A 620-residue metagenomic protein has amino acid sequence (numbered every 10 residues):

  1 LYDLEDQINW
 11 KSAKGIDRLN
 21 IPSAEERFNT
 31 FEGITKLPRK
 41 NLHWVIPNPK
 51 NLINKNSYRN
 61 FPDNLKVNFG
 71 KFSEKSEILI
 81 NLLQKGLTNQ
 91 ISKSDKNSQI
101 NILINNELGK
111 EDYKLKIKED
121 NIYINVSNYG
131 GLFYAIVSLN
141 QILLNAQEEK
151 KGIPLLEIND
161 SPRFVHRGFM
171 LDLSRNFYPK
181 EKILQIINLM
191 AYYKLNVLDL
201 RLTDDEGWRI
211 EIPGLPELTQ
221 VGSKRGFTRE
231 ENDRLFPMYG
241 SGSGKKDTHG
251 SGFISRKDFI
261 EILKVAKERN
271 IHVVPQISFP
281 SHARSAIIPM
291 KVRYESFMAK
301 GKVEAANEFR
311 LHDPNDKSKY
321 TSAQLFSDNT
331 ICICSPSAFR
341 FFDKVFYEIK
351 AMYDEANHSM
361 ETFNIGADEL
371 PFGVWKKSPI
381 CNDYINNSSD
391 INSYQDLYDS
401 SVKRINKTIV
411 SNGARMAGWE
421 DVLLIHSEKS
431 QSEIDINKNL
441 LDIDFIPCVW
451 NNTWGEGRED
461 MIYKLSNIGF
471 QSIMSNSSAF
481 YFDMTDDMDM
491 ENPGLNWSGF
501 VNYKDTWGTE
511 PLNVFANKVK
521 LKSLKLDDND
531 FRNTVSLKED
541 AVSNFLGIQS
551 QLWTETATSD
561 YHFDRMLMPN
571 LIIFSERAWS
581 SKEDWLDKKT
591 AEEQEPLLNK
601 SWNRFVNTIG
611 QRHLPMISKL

Functional and structural regions predicted by a protein language model:
L1-V165, M416-S432, R604-L614, S618-L620: Acidic, contiguous N-terminal accessory segments
S73-I78, Y129-F133, F177-E181, F253-K257 (+6 more regions): Soluble non-cytosolic domains of exported or imported proteins
K75-S76, F177-P179, D205-E211, P280-A286 (+5 more regions): Flexible loop/turn segments at secondary-structure boundaries
D112, I117-N364, Q549-W553: Feature activates predominantly on carbohydrate-active enzymes
G214-E217, I288-Y294, S378-S389, E433-D435 (+2 more regions): Short secondary-structure boundary/capping segments
K319-I446, W450-K464, I468-G469: Active-site neighborhood of glycoside hydrolase catalytic domains
M416-L620: Flexible, acidic glycine-rich loops studded with aromatic residues
